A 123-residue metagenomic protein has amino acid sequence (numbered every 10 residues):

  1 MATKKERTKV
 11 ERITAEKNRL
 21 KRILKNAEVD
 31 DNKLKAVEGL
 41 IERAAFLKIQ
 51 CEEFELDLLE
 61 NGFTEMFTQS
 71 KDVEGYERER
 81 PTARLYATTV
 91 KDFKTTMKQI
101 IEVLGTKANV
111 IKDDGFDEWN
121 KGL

Functional and structural regions predicted by a protein language model:
M1-T82, E118, G122-L123: Extended, surface-exposed interaction regions
F54, N61, T68, T96 (+2 more regions): Hydrophobic stripe of amphipathic alpha-helices that form coiled-coil interfaces
Y76-A108: Helix-rich interaction surfaces within compact, conserved domain-sized segments that mediate assembly or partner
Q99-L123: Charged, polyampholytic interaction/assembly segments that form long, compositionally biased interfaces
